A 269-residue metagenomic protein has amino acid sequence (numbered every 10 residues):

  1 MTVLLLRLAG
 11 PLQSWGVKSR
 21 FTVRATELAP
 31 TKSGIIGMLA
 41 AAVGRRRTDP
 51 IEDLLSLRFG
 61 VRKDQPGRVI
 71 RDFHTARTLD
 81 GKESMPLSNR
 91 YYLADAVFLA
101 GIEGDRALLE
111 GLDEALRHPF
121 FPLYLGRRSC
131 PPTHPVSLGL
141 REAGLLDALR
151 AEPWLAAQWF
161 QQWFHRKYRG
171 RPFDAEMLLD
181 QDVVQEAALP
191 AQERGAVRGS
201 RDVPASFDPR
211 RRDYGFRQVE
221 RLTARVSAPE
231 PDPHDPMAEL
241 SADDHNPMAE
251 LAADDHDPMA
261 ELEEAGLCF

Functional and structural regions predicted by a protein language model:
M1, R7, R45-R47, F59 (+2 more regions): Residue-level detector of functional hotspots within protein domains
M1-R20: N-terminal, Lys/Arg- and Ser/Thr-rich interaction peptides
L4, L57-F59, A96-F98: Generic beta-strand structural signal
L12-S14, R45-R46, L108-L109: Primarily extracytoplasmic ectodomains and periplasmic/lumenal surface modules that are beta-strand-rich
V17-G81: Glycine/small-residue-rich interface belts in oligomeric ring/scaffold proteins and their assembly partners
D64-F269: Internal, well-folded beta-alpha domain core
